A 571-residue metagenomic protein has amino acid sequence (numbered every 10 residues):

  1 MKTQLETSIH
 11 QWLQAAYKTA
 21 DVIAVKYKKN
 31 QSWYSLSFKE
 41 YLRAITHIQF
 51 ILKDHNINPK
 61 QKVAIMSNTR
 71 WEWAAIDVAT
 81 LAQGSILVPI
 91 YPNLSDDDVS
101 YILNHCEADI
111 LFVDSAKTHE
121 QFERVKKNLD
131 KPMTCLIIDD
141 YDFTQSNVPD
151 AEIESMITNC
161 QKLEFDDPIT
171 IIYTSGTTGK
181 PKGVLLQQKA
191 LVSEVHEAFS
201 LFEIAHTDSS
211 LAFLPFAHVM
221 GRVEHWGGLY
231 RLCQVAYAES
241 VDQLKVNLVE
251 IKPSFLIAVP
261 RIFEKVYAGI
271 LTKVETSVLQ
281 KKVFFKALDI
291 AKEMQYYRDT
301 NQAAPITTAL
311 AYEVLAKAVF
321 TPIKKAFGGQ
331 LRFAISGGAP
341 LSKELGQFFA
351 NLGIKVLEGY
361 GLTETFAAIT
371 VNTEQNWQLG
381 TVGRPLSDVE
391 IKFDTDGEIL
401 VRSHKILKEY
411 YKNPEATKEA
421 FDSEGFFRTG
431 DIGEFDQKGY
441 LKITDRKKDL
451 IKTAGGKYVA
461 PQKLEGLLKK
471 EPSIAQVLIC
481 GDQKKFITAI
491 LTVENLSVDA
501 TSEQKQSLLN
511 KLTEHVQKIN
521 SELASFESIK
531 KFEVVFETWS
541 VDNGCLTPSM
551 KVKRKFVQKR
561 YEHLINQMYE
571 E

Functional and structural regions predicted by a protein language model:
D21, E152-Y173, K180, E203-S209: Conserved pre-ATP/AMP-binding loop-to-beta segment of ANL
V25-R70, A74-V78, S95-S100, Q188: Conserved AMP-binding/adenylate-forming core of the ANL superfamily
S35-K39, I169-V195: Conserved AMP-binding A3 loop
A82-N147: Structural core segment of the AMP-binding/adenylate-forming
H119-F165, I270-P322: ANL superfamily adenylate-forming
V192-S209, F216-K317, Q330: Conserved AMP-binding/adenylation subdomain of ANL enzymes
P385-D388, K392-D394, E398-T453, K470: Conserved ATP-binding/catalytic segment of the ANL
Q476-I479, K485, Q517-E571: Conserved C-terminal "lid"/linker of ANL adenylate-forming enzymes
